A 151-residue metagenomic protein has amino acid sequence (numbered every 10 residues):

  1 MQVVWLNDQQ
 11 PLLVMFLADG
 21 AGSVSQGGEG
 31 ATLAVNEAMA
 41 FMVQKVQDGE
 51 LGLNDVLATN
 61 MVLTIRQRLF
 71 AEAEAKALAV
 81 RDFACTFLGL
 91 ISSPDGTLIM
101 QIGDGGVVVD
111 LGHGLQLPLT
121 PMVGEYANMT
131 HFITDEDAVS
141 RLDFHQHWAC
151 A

Functional and structural regions predicted by a protein language model:
M1-A151: PP2C/PPM-type serine/threonine phosphatase catalytic domain
